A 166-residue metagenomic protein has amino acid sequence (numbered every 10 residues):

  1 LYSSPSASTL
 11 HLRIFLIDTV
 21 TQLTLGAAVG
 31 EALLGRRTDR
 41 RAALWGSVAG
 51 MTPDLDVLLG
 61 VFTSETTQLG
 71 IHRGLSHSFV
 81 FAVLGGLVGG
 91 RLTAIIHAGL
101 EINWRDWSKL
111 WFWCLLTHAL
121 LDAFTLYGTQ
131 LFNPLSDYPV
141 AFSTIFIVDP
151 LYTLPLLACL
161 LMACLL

Functional and structural regions predicted by a protein language model:
L1-S4, S8-L166: N-terminal membrane-targeting hydrophobic helices
